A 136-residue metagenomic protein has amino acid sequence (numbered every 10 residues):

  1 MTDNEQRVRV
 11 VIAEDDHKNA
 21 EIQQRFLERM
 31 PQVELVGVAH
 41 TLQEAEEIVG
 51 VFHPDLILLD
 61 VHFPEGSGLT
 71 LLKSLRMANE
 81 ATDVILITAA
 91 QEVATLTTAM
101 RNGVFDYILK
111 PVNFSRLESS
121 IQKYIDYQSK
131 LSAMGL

Functional and structural regions predicted by a protein language model:
E14: Conserved acidic carboxylate
V38-L56: Acidic, metal-coordinating helix/loop segments flanking the phosphotransfer/catalytic sites of two-component signaling
T41, S67-T70: Acidic catalytic/metal-coordinating carboxylates
L59-V61, T88: Active-site residues of response regulator receiver
L69-E80: Short amphipathic alpha-helix used as the core "switch/output" element in two-component signaling
V112-I121, A133: C-terminal output helix
D126-L136: CheY-like receiver
